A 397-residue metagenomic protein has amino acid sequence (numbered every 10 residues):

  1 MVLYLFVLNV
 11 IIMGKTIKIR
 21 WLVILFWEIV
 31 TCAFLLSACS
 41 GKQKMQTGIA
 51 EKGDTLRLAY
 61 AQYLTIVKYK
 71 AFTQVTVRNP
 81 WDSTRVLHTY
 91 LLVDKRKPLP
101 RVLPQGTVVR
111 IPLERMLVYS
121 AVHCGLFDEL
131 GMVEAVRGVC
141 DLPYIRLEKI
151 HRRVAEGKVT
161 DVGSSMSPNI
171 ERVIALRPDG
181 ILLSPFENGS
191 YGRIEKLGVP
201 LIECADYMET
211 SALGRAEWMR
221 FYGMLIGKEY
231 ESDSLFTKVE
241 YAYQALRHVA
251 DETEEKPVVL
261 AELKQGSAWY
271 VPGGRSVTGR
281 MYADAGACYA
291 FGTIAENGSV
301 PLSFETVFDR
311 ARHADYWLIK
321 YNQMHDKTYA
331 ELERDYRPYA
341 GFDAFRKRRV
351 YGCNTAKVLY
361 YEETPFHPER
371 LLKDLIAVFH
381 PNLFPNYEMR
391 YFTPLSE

Functional and structural regions predicted by a protein language model:
M1-T47, L375: Bacterial Sec-dependent N-terminal signal peptides
C39-C124, E231-L260, R346, L359 (+2 more regions): Bacterial Sec-exported substrate-binding components of ABC uptake systems
W81-I174, L182-L183: A short, structured surface patch at a secondary-structure boundary
E114, V133-A135, P178-D179, L197-P200 (+4 more regions): Loop/turn elements at helix/coil->beta-strand transitions in domains of secreted/extracellular proteins
G131-V133, L147-E156, E195, T278-G292: Ligand-binding cleft/hinge of the Venus flytrap
K158, N169, A175, D179-A268 (+4 more regions): Extracytoplasmic substrate-binding proteins
A242, L246-Y329: Flexible, glycine-rich surface segments
T293, N297-P381: C-terminal soluble interaction/assembly domains
